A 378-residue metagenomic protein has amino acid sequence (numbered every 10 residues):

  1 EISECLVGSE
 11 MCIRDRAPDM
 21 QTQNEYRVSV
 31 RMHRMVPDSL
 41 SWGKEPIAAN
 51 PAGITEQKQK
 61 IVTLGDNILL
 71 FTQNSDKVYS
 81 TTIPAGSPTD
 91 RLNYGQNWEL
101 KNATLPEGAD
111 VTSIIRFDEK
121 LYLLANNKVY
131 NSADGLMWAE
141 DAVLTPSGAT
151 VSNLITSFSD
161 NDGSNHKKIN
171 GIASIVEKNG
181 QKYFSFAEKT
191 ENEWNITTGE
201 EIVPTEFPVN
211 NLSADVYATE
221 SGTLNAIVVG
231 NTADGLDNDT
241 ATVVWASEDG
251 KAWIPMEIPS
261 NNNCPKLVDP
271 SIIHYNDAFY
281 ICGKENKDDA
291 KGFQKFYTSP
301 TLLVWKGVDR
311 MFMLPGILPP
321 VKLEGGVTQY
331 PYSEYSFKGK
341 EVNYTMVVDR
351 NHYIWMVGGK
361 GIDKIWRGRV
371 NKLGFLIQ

Functional and structural regions predicted by a protein language model:
I2-L6, M11-C12: Short, small-residue-biased leader/transition segments that mark boundaries at the very start of proteins
D38-A49, T89-T104, A139-G148, E193-T205 (+3 more regions): Beta-propeller fold detector
P46-D76: Beta-strand-rich domains and repeat architectures in extracellular enzymes and scaffolds, especially beta-propellers
N50-V62, A103-D118, V143-H166, V203-E220 (+3 more regions): Repeated scaffold domains used in trafficking and secretory/extracellular systems, primarily beta-propellers
G65-L70, E119-L123, S164-A173, G222-V228 (+2 more regions): Entry beta-strands of beta-propeller and related beta-repeat scaffolds
N74-P88, A125-M137, K168-G171, I175-N192 (+3 more regions): Structural motif
C264-L318: Loop/turn-rich, solvent-exposed surfaces of beta-rich toroidal or solenoidal domains
T328-Q378: Blade-level signature of beta-propeller repeat domains, shared across WD40, Kelch, NHL, RCC1 and BNR/Asp-box propellers
